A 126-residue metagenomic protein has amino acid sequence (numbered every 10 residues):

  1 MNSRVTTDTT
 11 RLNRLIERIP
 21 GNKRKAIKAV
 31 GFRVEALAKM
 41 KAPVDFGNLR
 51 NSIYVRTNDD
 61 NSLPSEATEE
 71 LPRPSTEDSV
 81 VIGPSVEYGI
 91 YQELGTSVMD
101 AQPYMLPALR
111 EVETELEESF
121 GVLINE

Functional and structural regions predicted by a protein language model:
M1-E126: Short, Lys/Arg-rich flexible segments
